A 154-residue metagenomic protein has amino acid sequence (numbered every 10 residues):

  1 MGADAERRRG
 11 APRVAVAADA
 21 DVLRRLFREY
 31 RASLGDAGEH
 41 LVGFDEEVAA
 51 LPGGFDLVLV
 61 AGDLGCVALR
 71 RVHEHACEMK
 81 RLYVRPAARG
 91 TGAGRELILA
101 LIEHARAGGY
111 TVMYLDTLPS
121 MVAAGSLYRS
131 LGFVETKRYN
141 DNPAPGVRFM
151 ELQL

Functional and structural regions predicted by a protein language model:
M1-R7: Actinobacteria-biased recognition of intrinsically disordered, low-complexity terminal regions
G2, R148-L154: Terminal substrate-recognition subdomain of acyl/acetyltransferases
R8-G10, V14-K80, R85-P86, I98-A100 (+4 more regions): Acetyl-CoA-dependent GNAT
V42, Y114-V122, R129-M150: Conserved catalytic-core motifs of GNAT/GCN5-like acyltransferases
R85-T91, P119-S120: Active-site acidic-Proline motif in GNAT/NAT acetyltransferases
T91, R95, L99: Residues forming the Rossmann-fold NAD(P)(H) cofactor-binding site
L97, M121-A124: Conserved short alpha-helix immediately C-terminal to the canonical SAM/SAH-binding motif I of Rossmann-like
A105-T117: Conserved GNAT acetyl-CoA-binding A-motif
